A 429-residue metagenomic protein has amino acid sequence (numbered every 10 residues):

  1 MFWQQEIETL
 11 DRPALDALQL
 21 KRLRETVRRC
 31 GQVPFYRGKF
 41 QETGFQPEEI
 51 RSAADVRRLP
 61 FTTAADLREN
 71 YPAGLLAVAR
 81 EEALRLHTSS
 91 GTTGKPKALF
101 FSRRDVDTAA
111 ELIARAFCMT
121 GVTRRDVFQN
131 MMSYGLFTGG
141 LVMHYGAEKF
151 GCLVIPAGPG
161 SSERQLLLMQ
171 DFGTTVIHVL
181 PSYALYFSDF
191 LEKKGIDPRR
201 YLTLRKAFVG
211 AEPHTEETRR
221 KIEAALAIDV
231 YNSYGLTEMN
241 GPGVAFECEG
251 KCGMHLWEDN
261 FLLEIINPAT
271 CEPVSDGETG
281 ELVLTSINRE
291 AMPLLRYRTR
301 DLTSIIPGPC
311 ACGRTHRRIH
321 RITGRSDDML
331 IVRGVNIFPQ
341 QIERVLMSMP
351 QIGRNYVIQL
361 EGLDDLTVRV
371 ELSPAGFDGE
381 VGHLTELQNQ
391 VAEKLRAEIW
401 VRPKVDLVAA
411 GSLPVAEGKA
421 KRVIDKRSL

Functional and structural regions predicted by a protein language model:
M1-T88, T93-E111, R115-M119, D365-V370 (+4 more regions): Nucleotide 5′-phosphate-binding alpha/beta core
Q4-E6, L59-Y231, M239, G243-G253 (+2 more regions): Active-site phosphate/ATP/adenylate-binding loop shared across adenylate-forming ligases
V154, V230, L263, Y356-I358 (+1 more regions): Generic structural signal for residues in well-ordered beta-strands
A157, S233, I266, E361 (+1 more regions): Conserved beta-strand termini and adjacent loop/short-helix elements that scaffold enzyme active sites in alpha/beta
I177, N288-I399, G418: AMP-binding/adenylate-forming catalytic core of the ANL superfamily
L202, W257-N260, R325: Short, solvent-exposed loop/turn segments at the edges of secondary structure
H214-P309: Conserved AMP-binding/adenylate-forming
